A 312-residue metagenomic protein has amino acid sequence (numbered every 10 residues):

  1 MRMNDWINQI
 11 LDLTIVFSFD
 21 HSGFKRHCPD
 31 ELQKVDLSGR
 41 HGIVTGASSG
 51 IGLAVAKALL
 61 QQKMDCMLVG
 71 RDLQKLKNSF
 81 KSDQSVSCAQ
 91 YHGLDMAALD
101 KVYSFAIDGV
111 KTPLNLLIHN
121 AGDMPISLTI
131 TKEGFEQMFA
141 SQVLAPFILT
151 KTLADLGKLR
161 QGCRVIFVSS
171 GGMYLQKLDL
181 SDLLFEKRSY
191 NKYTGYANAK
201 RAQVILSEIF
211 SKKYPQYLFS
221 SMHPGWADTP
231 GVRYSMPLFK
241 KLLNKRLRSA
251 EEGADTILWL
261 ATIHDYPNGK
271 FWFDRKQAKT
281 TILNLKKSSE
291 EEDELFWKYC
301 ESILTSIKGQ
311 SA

Functional and structural regions predicted by a protein language model:
M1-H41, I107-G109, K177, E290-A312: Non-catalytic terminal and boundary segments that flank Rossmann-like NAD(P)-dependent oxidoreductase
H41, S48-S49: Conserved glycine-rich cofactor-binding loop
Q62-K77: Conserved glycine-rich Rossmann-like NAD(P)H-binding loop of the short-chain dehydrogenase/reductase
Q84-D100: Rossmann-fold cofactor-recognition segment
D95-T112: Conserved Rossmann-fold cofactor-binding substructure of NAD(P)-dependent oxidoreductases
G122-T131, E136, K158, G162-Q216 (+1 more regions): Catalytic loop of short-chain dehydrogenase/reductase
V143-L144: Ankyrin-repeat alpha-helix packing hotspot
K241-L283, E290, E294: C-terminal helical subdomain
